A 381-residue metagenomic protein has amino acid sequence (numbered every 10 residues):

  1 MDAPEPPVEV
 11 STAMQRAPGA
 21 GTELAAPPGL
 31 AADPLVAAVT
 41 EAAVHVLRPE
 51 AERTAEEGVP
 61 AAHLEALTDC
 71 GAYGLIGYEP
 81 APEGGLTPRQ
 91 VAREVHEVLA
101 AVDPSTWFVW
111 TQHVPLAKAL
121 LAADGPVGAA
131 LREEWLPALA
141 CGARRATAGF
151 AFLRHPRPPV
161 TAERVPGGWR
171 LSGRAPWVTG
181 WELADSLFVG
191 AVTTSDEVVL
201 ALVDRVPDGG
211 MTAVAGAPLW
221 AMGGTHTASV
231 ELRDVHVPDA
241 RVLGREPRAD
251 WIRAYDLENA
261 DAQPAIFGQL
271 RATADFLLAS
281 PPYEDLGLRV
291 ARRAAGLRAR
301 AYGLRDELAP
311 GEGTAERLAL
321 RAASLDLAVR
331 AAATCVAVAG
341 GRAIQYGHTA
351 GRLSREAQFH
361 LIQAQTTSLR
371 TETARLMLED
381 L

Functional and structural regions predicted by a protein language model:
M1-T111, E379-L381: Amphipathic, small/basic residue-rich leader segments at the start of a protein or domain
V36, R48-A55, A295-V329, A333-Y346: C-terminal helix-coil-helix/basic helical segment that borders enzyme active sites and/or dimer interfaces and provides
V59-S172, W177-T179, L183: Glycine-rich flavin
D103, R271-A274, A294, R298-A301 (+5 more regions): A structural signal for well-ordered alpha-helices, especially hydrophobic packing surfaces of coiled-coils
L171-G173, L232, L270, G340: Buried hydrophobic positions in well-ordered alpha/beta secondary-structure cores of metabolic enzymes
R174-P207: DPxDG-like acidic metal-binding loop motif
A217-A299: Glycine-rich beta->alpha junctions and the first turn(s) of the following alpha-helix
R342-L381: Glycine-rich phosphate/cofactor-binding loops in nucleotide/flavin-utilizing enzymes
